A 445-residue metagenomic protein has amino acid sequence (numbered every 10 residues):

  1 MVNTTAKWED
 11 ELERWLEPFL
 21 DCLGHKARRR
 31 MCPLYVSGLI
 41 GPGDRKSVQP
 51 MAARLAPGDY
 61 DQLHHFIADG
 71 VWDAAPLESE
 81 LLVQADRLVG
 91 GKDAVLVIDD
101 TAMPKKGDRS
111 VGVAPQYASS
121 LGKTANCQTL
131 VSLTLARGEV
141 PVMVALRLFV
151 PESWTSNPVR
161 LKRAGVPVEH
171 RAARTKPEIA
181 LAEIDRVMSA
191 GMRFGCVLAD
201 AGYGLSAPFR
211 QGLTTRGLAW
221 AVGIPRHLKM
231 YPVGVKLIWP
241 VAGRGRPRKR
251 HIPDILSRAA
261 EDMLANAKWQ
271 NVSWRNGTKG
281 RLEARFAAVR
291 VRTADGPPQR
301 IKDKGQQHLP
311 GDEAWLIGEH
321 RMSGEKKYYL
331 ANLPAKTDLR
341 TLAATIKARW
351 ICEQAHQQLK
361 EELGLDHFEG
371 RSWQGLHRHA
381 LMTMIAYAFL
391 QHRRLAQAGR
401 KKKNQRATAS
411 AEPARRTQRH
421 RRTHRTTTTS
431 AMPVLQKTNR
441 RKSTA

Functional and structural regions predicted by a protein language model:
V2-L198, G202-V222, R226-K229, K236 (+4 more regions): Conserved, well-structured functional cores that handle cations and Mg-NTP chemistry
E13, G122, A136-A173, G223-R226 (+3 more regions): An anionic, glycine-rich sequence signature occurring as long contiguous blocks
H25, R45, R193, I351-H356 (+3 more regions): Intrinsically disordered or highly flexible coil/loop and linker segments, enriched in small and charged/polar residues
P208, N276, A331, T337-I346 (+2 more regions): Short, solvent-exposed helix-loop connector elements
R340, W350-Q357, T383, Y387: Feature representing long, continuous alpha-helical segments
L363-A431: Basic, amphipathic alpha-helical segments enriched in Lys/Arg and hydrophobic/aromatic residues
